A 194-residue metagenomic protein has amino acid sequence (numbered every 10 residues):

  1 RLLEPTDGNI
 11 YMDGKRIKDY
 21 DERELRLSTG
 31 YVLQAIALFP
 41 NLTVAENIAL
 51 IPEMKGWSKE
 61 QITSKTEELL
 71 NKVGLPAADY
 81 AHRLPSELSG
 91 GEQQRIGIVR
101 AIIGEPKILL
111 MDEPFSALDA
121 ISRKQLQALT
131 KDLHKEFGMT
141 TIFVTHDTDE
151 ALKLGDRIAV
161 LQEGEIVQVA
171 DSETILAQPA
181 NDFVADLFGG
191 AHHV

Functional and structural regions predicted by a protein language model:
G8-R16, L25: Conserved ABC transporter NBD signature motif
E53, E60-D79, D132: Conserved ABC ATPase "signature" region
R83-L88, E92: Conserved ABC ATPase signature
E105: Conserved catalytic motifs of ABC-family nucleotide-binding domains
L109-D112: Catalytic Walker B motif of ABC-type/P-loop ATPase nucleotide-binding domains
V169-A170, Q178: ABC ATPase "signature
